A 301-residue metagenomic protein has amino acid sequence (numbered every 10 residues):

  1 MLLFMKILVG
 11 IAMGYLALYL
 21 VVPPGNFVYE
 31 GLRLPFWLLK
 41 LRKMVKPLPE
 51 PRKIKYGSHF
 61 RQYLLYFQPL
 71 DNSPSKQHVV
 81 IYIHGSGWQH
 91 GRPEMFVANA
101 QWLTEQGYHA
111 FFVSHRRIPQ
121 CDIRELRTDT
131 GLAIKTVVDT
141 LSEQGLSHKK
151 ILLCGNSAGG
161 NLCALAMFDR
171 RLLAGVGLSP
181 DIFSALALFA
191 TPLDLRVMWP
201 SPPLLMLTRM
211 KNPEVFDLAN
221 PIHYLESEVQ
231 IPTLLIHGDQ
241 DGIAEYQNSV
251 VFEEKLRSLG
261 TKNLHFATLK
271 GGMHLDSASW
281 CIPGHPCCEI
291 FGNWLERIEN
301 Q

Functional and structural regions predicted by a protein language model:
N26-S73: N-terminal cap/lid segment of alpha/beta-hydrolase-fold proteins
K43, T191-Y224: Mobile cap/lid helix-loop segments that gate and shape the active-site cleft of serine hydrolases
K76-S86: Short beta-strand element of the alpha/beta-hydrolase
G91-A100, F111-K150, A278-P286: Catalytic nucleophile-loop/oxyanion-hole region of alpha/beta-hydrolase and closely related hydrolase-like folds
K135-P200: Primarily recognizes the serine-hydrolase "nucleophile elbow" in alpha/beta-hydrolase and SGNH/GDSL folds
E228, L235-H237, D241: Short beta-strand/loop motif that positions the catalytic acidic residue of the alpha/beta-hydrolase fold
G242-V251: Conserved alpha/beta-hydrolase "acid-adjacent" motif
V250-Q301: C-terminal catalytic histidine-bearing segment of alpha/beta-hydrolase fold enzymes
